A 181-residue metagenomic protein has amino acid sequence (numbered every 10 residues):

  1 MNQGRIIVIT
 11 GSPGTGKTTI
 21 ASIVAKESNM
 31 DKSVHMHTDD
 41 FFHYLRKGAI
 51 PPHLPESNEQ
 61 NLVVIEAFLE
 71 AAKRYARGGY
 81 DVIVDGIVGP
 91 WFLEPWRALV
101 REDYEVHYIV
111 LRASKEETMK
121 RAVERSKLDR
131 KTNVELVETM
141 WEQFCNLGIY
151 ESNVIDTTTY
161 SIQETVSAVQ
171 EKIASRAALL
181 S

Functional and structural regions predicted by a protein language model:
M1-G4: Phosphate-binding P-loop
I9: Hydrophobic anchor at the beta1->P-loop junction of P-loop NTPases
P13: The conserved Walker
T18: Walker A/P-loop
S22-A67: Conserved substrate/cofactor phosphate-moiety recognition/catalytic segment in nucleotide-dependent phosphotransferases
Q60-D103: Glycine-rich phosphate-binding loop used to anchor ATP phosphates in small-molecule kinases, encompassing both
E102-A122, I155: Conserved phosphate-donor/acceptor-positioning beta-strand/loop module used by diverse small-molecule
E124-A168, L180: Small-molecule kinase domains that catalyze NTP-dependent phosphoryl transfer to phosphate-bearing small molecules
